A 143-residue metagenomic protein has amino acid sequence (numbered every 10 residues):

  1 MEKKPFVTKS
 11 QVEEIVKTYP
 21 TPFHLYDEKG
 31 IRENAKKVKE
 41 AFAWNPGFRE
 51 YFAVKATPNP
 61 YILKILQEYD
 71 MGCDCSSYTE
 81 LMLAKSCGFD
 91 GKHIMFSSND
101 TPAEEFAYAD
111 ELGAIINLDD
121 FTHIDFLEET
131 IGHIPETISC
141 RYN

Functional and structural regions predicted by a protein language model:
M1-I116, F121-T130, I134-E136, C140: A charged N-terminal "starter" segment
